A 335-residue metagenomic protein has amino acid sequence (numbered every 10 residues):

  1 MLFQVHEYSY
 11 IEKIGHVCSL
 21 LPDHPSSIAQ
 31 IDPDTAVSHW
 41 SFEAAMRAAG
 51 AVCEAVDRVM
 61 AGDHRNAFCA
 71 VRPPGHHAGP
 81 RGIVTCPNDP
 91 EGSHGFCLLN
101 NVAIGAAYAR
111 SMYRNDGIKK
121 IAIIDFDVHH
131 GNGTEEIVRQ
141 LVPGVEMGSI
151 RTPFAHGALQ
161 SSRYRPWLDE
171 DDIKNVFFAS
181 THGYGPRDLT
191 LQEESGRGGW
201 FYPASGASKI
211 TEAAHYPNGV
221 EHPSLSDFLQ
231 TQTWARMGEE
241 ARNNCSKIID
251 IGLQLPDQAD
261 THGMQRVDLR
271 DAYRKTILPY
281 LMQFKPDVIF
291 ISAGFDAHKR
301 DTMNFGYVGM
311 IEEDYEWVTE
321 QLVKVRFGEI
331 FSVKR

Functional and structural regions predicted by a protein language model:
M1-E43, C53-G62: Eukaryotic helix-linker segments that join adjacent hydrophobic helices
A45-A48: Outer-membrane beta-barrel transmembrane strands
C53, D57, V71-K324, G328: Conserved alpha-helical scaffold segments that buttress catalytic/binding sites
E329-R335: Short acidic/histidine-rich active-site segments
